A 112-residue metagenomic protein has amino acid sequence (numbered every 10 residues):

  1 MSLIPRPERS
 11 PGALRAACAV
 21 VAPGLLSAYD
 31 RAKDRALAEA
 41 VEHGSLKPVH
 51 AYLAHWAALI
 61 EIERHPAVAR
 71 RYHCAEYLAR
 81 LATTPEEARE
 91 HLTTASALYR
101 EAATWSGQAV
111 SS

Functional and structural regions predicted by a protein language model:
M1-A38: Short terminal alpha-helical segments
L3, P7, E42, V49 (+4 more regions): Intrinsic-disorder-associated interaction segments
V20, R35, E39, I62 (+2 more regions): A structural signal for alpha-helix termini and helix-coil/disorder junctions
L25-A69: Amphipathic alpha-helical interaction modules
R70-S112: Amphipathic alpha-helical binding modules
